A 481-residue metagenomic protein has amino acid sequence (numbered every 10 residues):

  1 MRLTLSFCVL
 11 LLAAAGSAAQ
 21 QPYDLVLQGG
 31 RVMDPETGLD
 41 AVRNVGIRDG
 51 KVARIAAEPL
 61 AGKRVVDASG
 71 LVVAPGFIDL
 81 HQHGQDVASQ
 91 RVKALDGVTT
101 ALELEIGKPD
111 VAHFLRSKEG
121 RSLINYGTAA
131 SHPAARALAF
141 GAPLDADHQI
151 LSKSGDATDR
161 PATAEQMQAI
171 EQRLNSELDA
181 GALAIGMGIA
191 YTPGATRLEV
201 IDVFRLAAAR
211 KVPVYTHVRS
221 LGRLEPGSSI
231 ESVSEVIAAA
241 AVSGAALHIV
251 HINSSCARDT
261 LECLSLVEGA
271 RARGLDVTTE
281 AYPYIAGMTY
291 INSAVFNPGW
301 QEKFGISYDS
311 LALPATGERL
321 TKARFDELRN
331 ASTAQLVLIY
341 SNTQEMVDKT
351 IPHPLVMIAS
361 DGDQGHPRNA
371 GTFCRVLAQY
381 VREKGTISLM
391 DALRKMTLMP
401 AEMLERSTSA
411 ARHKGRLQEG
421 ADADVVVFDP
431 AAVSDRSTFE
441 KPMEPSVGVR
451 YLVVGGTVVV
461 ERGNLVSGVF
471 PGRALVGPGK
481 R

Functional and structural regions predicted by a protein language model:
M1-T4: Positively charged n-region of N-terminal signal peptides that target proteins for export
S6-C8, A15-R43, I47-R48, A57 (+4 more regions): Active-site microenvironment of metallo-dependent hydrolases
A13-A15, Y126: N-terminal signal peptide c-region/cleavage motif recognized by signal peptidases
E58-A74: Active-site metal-binding motif and surrounding structural segment of the metallo-beta-lactamase
A68-V73, Q82, V87-G186, L275: Divalent-metal coordination cores built from histidine and acidic residues
G76-Q85, I189, V214-S220: Histidine-centered catalytic micro-motifs
R121-Y126, I201-T216, V242: Alpha-helix-loop-beta-strand connector modules within alpha/beta enzyme cores
L138-R197, A208, I237-A241, A245-L389: Active-site neighborhoods of metal-dependent hydrolases
